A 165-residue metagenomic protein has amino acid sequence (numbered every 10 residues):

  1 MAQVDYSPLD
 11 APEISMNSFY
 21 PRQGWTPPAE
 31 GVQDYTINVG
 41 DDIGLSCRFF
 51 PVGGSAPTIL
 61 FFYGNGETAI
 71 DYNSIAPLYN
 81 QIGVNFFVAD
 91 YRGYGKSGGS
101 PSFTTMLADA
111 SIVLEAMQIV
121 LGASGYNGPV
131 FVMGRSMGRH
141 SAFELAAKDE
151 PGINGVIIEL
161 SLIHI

Functional and structural regions predicted by a protein language model:
M1-N38, S46-R48: An N-terminal hydrophobic leader/cap segment in hydrolases
A56-G64: Short beta-strand element of the alpha/beta-hydrolase
N65-L78: The serine-hydrolase catalytic nucleophile loop
N80-G98: Conserved alpha/beta-hydrolase
P101-A123: Alpha/beta-hydrolase active-site loop
A123-R135: Alpha/beta-hydrolase fold nucleophile elbow
G134-G138, A142: Gly/Ala-rich beta-loop-alpha elbow adjacent to hydrolase catalytic centers
H164-I165: Conserved small/polar residues in nucleotide/adenosyl-binding loops
